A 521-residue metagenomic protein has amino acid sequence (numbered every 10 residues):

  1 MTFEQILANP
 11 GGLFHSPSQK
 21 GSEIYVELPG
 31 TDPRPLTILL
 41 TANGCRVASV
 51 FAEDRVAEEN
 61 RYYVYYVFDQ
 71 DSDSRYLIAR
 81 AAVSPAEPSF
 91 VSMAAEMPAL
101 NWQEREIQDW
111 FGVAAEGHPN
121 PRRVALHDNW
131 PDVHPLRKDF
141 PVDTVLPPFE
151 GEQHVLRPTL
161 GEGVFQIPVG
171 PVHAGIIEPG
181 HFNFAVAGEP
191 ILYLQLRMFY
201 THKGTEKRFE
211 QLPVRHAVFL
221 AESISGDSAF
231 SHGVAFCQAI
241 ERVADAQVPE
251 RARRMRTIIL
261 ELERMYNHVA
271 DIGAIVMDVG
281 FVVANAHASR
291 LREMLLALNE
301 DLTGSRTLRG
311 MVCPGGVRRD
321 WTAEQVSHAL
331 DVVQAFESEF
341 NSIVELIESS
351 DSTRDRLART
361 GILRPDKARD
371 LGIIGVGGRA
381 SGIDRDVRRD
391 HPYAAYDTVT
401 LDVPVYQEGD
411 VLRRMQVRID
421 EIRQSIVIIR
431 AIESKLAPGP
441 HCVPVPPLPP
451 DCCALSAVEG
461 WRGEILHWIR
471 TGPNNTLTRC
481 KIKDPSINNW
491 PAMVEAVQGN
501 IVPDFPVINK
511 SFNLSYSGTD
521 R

Functional and structural regions predicted by a protein language model:
M1-L194, S349-D355, T360, S425 (+3 more regions): Terminal low-complexity/charged segments
P85-P98, S225, P404-R418: Short histidine-centered catalytic/ligand-binding loop motif
S89, A95-P119, D245-E261, Y266-I275 (+1 more regions): Structured, non-membrane catalytic/scaffold regions adjacent to prosthetic-group chemistry
G117-A125, M277-A284, R309-C313: Short, glycine/acidic-rich hinge or "gate" loops at secondary-structure transitions that mediate conformational
V155-G161, F165, A185, Y406-Q407 (+1 more regions): Detector for conserved single-position "signature" residues within domains
F165, V169-D278, G375-P404, G460-L466 (+1 more regions): Active-site- and interface-proximal helix/loop "cap" or "latch" segments in soluble metabolic and energy-transducing
M198, G226-V234, R264-N267, R290-E293 (+6 more regions): Hydrophobic cores of alpha-helical transmembrane segments in multi-pass integral membrane proteins
A284-A288, L298-P444, D451: Intrinsically disordered, low-complexity regulatory segments
